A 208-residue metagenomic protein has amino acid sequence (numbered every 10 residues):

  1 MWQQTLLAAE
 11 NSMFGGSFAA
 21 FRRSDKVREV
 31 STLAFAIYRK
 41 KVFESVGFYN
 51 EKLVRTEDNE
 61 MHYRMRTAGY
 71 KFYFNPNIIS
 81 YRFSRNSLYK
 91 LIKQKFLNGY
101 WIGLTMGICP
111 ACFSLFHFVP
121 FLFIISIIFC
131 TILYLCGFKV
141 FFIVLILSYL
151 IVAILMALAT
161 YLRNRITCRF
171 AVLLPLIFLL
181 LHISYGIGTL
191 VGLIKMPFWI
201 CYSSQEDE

Functional and structural regions predicted by a protein language model:
M1-Q3, A20-V27, I79-S84: Short beta-strand-to-loop element that shapes/binds the nucleotide-sugar donor at the catalytic cleft/hinge
L6-E29, L33-F35, E44, I108: Short, flexible, basic/aromatic active-site loop/helix in glycosyltransferases
R28-Y38, G47, V54, N59 (+1 more regions): Short glycine- and hydrophobic/aromatic-rich loop-to-beta-strand nucleating segment in the catalytic cores
T32, F198-E208: Short linear elements at protein peripheries
K41-S45, I79: Short, well-ordered alpha-helical scaffold segment located in the soluble/lumenal catalytic or ligand-binding core
N50-F113: Catalytic donor/gating beta->alpha subdomain of glycosyltransferases that bind UDP-sugars
F113-F121: Select subsegments of transmembrane alpha-helices in polytopic membrane proteins, especially boundary-proximal
F123-F198: Membrane-embedded multi-pass helical conduit in multi-pass membrane proteins, especially envelope-biosynthetic
